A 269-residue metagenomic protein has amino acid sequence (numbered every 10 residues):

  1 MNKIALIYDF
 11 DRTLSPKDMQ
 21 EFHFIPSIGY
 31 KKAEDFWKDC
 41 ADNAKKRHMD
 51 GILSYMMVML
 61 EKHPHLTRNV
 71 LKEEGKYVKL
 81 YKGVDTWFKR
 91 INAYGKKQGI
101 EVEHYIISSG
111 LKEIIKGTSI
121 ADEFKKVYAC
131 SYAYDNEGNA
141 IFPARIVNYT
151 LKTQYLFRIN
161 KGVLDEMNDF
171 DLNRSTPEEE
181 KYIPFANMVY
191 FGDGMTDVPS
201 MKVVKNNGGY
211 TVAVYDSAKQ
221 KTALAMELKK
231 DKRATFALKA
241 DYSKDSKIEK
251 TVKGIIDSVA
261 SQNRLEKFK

Functional and structural regions predicted by a protein language model:
M1-N136, L228, A234-T235: Alpha-helical substrate-recognition element adjacent to the catalytic core
G75, K82-Y105, S109-K269: C-terminal cap/substrate-recognition subdomain and adjoining C-terminal extension of metal-dependent phosphatase-like
